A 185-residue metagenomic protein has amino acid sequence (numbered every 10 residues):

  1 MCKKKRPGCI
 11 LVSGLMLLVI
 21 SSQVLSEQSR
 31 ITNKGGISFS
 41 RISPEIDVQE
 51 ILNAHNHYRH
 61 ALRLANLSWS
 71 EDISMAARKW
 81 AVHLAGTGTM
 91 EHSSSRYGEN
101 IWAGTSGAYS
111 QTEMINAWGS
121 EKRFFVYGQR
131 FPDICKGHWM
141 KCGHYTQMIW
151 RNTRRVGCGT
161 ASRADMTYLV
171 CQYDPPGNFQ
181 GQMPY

Functional and structural regions predicted by a protein language model:
C2-L11: Bacterial N-terminal signal peptides that target proteins for export
V12-I20: Bacterial N-terminal signal peptides
Q23-I31: Signal peptide processing junction and immediate N-terminal pro/mature segment of secreted/exported proteins
L25, A108-Y185: Disulfide-stabilized extracellular recognition modules
R30-R41: N-terminal, immediately post-signal peptide pro-regions of secreted/luminal proteins
F39-G98: Short, well-ordered surface patches within globular domains
W69, H92, A103-G104, Q147-N152: Generic structural "secondary-structure junction" signal
E91, S95-I115: A solvent-exposed, acidic/Ser-Thr-rich amphipathic alpha-helical stretch
